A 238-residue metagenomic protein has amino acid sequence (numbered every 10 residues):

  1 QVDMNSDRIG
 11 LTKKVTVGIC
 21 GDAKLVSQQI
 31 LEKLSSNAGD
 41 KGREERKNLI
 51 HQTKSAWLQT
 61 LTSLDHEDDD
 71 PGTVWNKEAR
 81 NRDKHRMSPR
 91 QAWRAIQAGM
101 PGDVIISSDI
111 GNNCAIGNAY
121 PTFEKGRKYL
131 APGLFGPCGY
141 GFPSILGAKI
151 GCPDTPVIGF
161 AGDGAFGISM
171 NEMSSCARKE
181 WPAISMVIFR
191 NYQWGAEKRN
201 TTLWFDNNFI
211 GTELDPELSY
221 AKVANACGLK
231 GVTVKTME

Functional and structural regions predicted by a protein language model:
Q1, S107, F160-A161: Generic enzyme active-site microenvironment
Q1-L58: Glycine-rich, acidic loop regions that bind phosphate or pyrophosphate groups
V2, D109, I168: Replace "coordinates the UDP/GDP/TDP-sugar" with "coordinates nucleotide-activated sugar donors
S6, I110-N112, R190: A broadly conserved detector of short glycine/acidic/proline-rich loop/turn motifs that flank catalytic sites and bind
G10-T12, G18-C20, K24-I30, A115-E238: Thiamine diphosphate
I19, A23, S27, G42-I50 (+6 more regions): Generic structural signal for well-ordered, non-membrane alpha-helical segments in soluble metabolic enzymes
S35-I50, S63-H85, E180-A183: Intrinsically disordered, low-complexity coil segments
S55-C152: Active-site diphosphate/adenylate-binding microenvironment
